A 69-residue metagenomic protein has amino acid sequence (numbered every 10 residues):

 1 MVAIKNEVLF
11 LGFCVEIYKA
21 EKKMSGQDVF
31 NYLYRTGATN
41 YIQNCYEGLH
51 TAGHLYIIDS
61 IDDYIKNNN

Functional and structural regions predicted by a protein language model:
M1-N69: C-terminal alpha-helical interaction appendages
